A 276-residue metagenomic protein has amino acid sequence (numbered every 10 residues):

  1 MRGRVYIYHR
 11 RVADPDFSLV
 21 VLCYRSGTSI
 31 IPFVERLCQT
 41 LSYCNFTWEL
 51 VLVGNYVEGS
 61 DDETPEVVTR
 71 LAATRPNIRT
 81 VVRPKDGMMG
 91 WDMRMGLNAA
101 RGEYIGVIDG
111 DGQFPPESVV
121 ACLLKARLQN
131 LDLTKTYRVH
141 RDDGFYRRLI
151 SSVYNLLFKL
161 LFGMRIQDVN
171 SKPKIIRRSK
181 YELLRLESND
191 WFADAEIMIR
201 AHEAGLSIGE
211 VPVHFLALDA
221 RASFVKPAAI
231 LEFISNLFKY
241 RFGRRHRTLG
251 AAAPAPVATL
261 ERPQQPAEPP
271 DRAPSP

Functional and structural regions predicted by a protein language model:
M1-F17, G163, L186-P276: Hydrophobic helical membrane-anchoring modules
S26-L41: Short, well-formed alpha-helical segments that are part of the catalytic scaffolds of diverse glycosyltransferases
L37, G96, D111, R177 (+3 more regions): Residue-level signature of catalytic and energy-coupling elements of molecular machines, predominantly ATP/GTP-dependent
L37-V81: Acidic donor-binding segment of Leloir-type glycosyltransferases
V57, G87, G112-F114: Acidic metal-phosphate-binding loop of nucleotide-sugar-dependent transferases
R83-A99, Y104, P116-W191, L218-A228: Acceptor/aglycone-binding surface of glycosyltransferases and processive sugar-polymer synthases
